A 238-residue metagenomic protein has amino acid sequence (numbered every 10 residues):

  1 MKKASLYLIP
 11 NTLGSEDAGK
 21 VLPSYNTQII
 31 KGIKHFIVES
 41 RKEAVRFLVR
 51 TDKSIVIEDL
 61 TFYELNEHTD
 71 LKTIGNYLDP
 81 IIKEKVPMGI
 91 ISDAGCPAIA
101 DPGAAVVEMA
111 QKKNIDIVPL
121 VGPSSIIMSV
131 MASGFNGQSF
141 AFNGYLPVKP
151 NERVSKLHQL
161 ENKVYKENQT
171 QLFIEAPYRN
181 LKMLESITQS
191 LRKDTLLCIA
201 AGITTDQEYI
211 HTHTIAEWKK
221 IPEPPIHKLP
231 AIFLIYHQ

Functional and structural regions predicted by a protein language model:
M1-L65: Glycine-rich, flexible N-terminal cofactor/catalytic loop recognition
A4-Y7, V86-P87, K166-Q238: A contiguous loop/helix-start segment that scaffolds small-molecule binding in enzyme catalytic cores
Y7, A105-K163: Class I SAM-dependent methyltransferase SAM-binding "motif I" and its flanking Rossmann-like core
L13-S15, D93-P97, P177-Y178, Q238: Short glycine-rich anion-binding loops that position phosphate/pyrophosphate groups of nucleotides and phosphorylated
I30-F36, N114-V118, T170-Q171: Short active-site oxyanion
K42-A44, G95, S125, R179: Alpha-helix capping/helix-boundary segments
Y63-D70, L146-P150: Conserved helicase motor
N66, I74-I117: Glycine/small-residue-rich loop that forms an oxyanion/phosphate-binding "nest" at active or ligand-binding sites
